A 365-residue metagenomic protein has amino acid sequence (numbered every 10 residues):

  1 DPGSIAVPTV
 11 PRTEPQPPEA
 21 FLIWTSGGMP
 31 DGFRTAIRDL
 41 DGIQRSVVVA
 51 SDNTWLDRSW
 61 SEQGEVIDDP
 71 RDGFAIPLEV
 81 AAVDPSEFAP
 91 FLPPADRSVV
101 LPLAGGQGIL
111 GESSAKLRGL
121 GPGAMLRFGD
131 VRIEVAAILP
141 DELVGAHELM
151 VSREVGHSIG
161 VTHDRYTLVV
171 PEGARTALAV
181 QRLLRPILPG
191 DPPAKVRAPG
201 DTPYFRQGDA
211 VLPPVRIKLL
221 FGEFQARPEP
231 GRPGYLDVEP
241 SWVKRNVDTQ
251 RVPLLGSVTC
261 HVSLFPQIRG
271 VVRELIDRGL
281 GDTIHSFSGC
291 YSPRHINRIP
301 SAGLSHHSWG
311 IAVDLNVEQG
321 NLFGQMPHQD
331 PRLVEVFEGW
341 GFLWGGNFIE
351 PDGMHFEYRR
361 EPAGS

Functional and structural regions predicted by a protein language model:
D1-P30: Membrane-interface junction motifs in transport/secretion proteins
P2-A6, R34, V48-P102: The feature marks short, hydrophobic/small-residue-biased sequence motifs that occur predominantly
T13-P17, P240-P253, R294-L322: Short, conserved helix/loop micro-motifs enriched in His/Cys and acidic residues
E19-T25, A104-G105, V252-V262, S301-A302 (+1 more regions): Second-shell loop/turn segments in exported
E19-W24, A115, T162-I187: A short beta-strand structural signal in non-transmembrane regions
D57, A75-D84, F91-L168, G173: Hydrophobic secondary-structure segments that place a key small or acidic residue at a functional site
Q225-D282: Active-site acidic/histidine clusters and adjacent loop/turn architecture that either coordinate catalytic ions
P300-S365: Catalytic cores and adjacent binding grooves of peptidoglycan-active enzymes
